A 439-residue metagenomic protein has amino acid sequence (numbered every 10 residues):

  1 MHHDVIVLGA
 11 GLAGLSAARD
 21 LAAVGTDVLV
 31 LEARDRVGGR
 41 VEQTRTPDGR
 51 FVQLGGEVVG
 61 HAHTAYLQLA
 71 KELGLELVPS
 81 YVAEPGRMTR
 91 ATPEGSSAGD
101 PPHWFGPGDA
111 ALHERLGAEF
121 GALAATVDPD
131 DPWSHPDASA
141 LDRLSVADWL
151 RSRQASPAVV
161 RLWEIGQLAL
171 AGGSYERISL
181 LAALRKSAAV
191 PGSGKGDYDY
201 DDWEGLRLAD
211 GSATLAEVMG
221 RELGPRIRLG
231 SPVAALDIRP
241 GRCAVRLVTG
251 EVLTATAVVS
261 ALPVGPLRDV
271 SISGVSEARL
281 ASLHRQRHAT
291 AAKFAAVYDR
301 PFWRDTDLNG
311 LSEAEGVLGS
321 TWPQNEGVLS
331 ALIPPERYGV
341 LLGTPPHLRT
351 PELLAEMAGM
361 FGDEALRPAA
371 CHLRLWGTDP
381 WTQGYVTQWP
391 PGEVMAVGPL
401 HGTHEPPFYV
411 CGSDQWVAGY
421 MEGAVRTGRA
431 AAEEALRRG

Functional and structural regions predicted by a protein language model:
H3-D4, L15-S16, V24, R242 (+3 more regions): Conserved flavin/dinucleotide-binding core of flavoenzymes
G9-G11: Glycine-rich Rossmann-fold phosphate-binding loop(s) that bind the pyrophosphate of adenine dinucleotide cofactors
A22-P47: Glycine-rich FAD pyrophosphate-binding loop
G39-Y66, L123-S134, R185-G196: Glycine-rich active-site loop/strand segments that organize a redox cofactor
R50-A125: Dinucleotide-binding Rossmann-like beta1-alpha1 core, especially the glycine-rich loop that anchors the ADP
L67-M88, S156-L162, P301-N309, E313 (+1 more regions): A short alpha-helix-loop-beta-strand transition element characteristic of N-terminal alpha/beta dinucleotide-binding
D128-P232, P240-C243, A261, S271 (+1 more regions): Active-site/ligand-binding neighborhood in enzyme catalytic cores
S231-P232, D237-P240, L247-D305, E364: Central helical "cap/lid" subdomain
